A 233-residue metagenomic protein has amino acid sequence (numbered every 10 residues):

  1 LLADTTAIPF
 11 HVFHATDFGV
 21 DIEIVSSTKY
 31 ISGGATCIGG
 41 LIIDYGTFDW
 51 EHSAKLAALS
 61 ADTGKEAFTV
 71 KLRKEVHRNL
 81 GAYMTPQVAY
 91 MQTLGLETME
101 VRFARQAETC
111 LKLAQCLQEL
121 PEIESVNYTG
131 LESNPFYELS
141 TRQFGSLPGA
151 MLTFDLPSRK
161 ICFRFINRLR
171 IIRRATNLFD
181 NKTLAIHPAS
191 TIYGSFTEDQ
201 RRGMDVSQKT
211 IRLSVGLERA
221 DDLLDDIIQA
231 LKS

Functional and structural regions predicted by a protein language model:
L1-E122, N127: Conserved PLP-enzyme active-site core in the AAT-like
T6-I8, L131, G216-E218: Active-site beta-loop-alpha junctions enriched in small/polar residues
H11, S32, N134-F136, D222: Flexible loop/turn segments at secondary-structure boundaries
A35-T36, S146-P148, V206-K209: Short glycine-enriched loop/turn motifs at secondary-structure junctions
I43, T153-D155, S214-G216: Short hydrophobic/aromatic beta-strand micro-patches that form the beta-sheet surface supporting nucleotide- or nucleic
L80-A82, Q87, L94, T98 (+3 more regions): Conserved small-domain helix->loop->beta segment predominantly found in fold-type I
K160, N167, A185-S233: PLP-dependent enzyme catalytic core of the Aspartate aminotransferase-like
